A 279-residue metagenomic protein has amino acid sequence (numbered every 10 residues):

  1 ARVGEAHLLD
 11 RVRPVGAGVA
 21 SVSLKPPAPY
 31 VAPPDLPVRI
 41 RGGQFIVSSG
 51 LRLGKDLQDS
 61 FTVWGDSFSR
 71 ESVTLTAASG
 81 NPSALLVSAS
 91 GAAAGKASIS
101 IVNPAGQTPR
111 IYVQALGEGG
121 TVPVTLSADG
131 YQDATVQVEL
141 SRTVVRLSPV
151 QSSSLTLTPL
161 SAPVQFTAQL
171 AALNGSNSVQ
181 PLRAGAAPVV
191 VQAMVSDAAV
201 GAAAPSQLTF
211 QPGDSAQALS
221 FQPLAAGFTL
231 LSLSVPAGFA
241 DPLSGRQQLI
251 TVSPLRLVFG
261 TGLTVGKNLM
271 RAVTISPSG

Functional and structural regions predicted by a protein language model:
A1, S79-L86, G91-G95, V189-Q207: Short, solvent-exposed loop/linker segments at beta-strand-coil boundaries, enriched for Pro/Gly and Ser/Thr
A1-G4, R13-V22, V102-T108, Q114-P123 (+2 more regions): Glycine-centered tight-turn and secondary-structure capping sites
D10-R11, K96-I101, I111-Y112, P205-T209 (+1 more regions): Beta-strand-rich interaction surfaces with strong enrichment in secreted/lumenal proteins
V12-G16, P26-A28, G65-S67, S79 (+6 more regions): Non-cytosolic beta-sheet module surface loops
A20, E71-L75, S83-L85, V122 (+2 more regions): Short beta-strand/loop motifs in extracellular/secreted proteins, especially within beta-sandwich accessory domains
L24-P26, L126-A128, L233-V235: Conserved structural position at the C-terminal beta-strand of extracellular beta-sandwich adhesion modules
P27-R70, L86, S90-A92, Y131-G175 (+1 more regions): Short S/T/G/P-enriched beta-strand
S178-V191, G213, L219: Transmembrane helical cores of multi-pass ion-transport proteins
